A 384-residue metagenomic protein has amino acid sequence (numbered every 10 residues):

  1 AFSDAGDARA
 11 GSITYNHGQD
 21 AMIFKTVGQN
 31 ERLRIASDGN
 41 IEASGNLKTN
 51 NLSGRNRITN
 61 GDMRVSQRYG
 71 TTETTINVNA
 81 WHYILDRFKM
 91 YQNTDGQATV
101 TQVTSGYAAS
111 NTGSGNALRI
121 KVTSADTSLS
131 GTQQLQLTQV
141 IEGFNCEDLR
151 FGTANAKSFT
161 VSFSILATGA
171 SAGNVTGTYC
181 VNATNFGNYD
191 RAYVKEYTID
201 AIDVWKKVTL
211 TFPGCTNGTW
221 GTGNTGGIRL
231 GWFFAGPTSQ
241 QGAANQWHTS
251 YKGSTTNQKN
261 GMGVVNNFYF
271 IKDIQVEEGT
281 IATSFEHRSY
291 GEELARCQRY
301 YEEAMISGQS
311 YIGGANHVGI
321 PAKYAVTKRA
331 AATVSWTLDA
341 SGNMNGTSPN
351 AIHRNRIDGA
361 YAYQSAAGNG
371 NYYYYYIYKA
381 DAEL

Functional and structural regions predicted by a protein language model:
A1, I13, M22-F24, G28 (+1 more regions): Low-complexity, small-hydrophobic/phenylalanine-enriched stretches that adopt extended beta/coil conformations used
A1-Q29, T94, V100-S105: Self-maturation zones of extracellular/virion spikes and adhesins
A8-A10, N30-R32, D190-A192, W205: Short, mixed charged/polar active-site loops that provide acid/base catalysis or chelate metal/phosphate cofactors
N40-L384: Extracellular and organelle-lumenal recognition/adhesion modules and their flexible linkers in secreted
